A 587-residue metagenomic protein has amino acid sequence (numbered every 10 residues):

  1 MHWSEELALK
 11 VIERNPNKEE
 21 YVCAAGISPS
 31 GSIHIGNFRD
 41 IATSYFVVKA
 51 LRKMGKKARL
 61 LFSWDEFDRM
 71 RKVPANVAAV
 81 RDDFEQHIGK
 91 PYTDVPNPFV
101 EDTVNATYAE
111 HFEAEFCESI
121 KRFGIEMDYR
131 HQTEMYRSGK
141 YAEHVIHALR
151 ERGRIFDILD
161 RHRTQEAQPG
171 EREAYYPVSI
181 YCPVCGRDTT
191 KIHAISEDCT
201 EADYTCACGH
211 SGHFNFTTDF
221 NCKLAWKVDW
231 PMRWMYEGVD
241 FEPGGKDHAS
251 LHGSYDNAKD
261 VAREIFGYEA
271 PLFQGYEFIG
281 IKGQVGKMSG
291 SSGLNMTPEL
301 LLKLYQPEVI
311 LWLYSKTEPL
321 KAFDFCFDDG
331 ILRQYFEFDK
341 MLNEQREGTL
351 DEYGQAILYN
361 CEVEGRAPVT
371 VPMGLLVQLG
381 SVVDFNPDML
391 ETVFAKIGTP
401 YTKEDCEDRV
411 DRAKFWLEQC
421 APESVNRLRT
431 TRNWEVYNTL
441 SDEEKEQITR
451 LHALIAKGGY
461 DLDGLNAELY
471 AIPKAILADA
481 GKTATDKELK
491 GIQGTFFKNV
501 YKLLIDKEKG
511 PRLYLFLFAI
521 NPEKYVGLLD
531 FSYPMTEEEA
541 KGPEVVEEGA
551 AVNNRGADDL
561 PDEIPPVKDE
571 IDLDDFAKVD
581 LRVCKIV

Functional and structural regions predicted by a protein language model:
M1-K18, I33, R59-L60, F156 (+3 more regions): Basic, alpha-helical terminal appendages of large translation-related enzymes
M1-V80, P231-S250: N-terminal catalytic cores of NTP/NDP-binding nucleotidyl/phosphoryl-transfer enzymes
H34, A148, A258, Q306 (+2 more regions): Residue-level signal for inorganic ion chemistry
M54-K57, E115-D128: A structural motif corresponding to the C-terminal end of an alpha-helix and its immediate exit/capping segment
F67-E85, H144-V145, G286-G290: Charged, often glycine-rich, active-site loop that binds/positions anionic groups
R81-N105, A109-E110, F116-S119, F123: A glycine-rich helix N-cap at a beta->alpha junction
I125-P298: Active-site cores that bind ATP or allylic diphosphates and position pyrophosphate for catalysis
S250, Y255, F266, E277-P422 (+1 more regions): Catalytic adenosine-cofactor/nucleotide-binding cores of aminoacyl-tRNA synthetases and other
